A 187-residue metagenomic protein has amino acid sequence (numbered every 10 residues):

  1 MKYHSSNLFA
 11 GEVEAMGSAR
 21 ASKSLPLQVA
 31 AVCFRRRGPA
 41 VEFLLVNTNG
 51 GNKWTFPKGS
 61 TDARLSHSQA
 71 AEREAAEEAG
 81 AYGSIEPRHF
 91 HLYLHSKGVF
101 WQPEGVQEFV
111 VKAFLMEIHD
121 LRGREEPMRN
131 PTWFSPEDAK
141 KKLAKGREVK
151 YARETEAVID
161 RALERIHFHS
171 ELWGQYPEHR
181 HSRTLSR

Functional and structural regions predicted by a protein language model:
K2-G38: Acidic, metal-coordinating catalytic segment for phosphate/diphosphate chemistry, firing primarily on the Nudix
L27-V29, V41, V111-K112, R129: Change "...and in nucleic-acid phosphodiester-cleaving endonucleases..." to "...and in nucleic-acid processing enzymes
V32, L45, A113-L115, W133: Conserved hydrophobic/aromatic beta-strand scaffold that supports enzyme active sites
R35-G38, E117-R122, P136-D138: Short loop segments at secondary-structure junctions
R36-E42, E104-V106: Short, solvent-exposed loop/turn segments that connect beta-strands within catalytic domains and beta-strand-rich
P39-Y82: Conserved Nudix-box catalytic region and its N-terminal flanking loop in Nudix hydrolases and closely related
N52-K53, G123-R187: Nudix hydrolase/Nudix homology domain
A76, G80-R122: Active-site segment of metal-dependent pyrophosphate-handling enzymes, primarily the Nudix hydrolase catalytic core
